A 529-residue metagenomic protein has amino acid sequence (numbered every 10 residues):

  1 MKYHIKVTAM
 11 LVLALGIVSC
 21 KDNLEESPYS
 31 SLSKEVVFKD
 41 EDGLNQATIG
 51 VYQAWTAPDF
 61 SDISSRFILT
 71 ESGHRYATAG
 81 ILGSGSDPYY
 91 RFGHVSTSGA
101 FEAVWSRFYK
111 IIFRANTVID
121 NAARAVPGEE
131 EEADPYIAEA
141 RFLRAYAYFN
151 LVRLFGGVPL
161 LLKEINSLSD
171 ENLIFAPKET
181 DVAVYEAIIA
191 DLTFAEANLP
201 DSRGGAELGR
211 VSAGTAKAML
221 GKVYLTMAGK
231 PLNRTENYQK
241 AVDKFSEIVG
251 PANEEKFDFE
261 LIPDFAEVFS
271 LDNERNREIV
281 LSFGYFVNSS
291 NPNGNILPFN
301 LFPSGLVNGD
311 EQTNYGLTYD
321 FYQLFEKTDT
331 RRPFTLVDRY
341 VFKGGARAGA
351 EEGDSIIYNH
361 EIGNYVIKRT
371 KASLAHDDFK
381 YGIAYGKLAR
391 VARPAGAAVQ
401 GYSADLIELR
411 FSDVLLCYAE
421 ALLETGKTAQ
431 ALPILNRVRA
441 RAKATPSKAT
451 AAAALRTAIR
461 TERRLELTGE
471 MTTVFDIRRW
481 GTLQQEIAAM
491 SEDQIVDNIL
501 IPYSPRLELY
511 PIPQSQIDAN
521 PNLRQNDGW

Functional and structural regions predicted by a protein language model:
Y3, G16-D40, I188, G221 (+4 more regions): Bacterial Sec-dependent N-terminal signal peptides
S19-K21, Y76-T78, H94, F108-I111 (+7 more regions): Long, intrinsically disordered, low-complexity segments
K21-G83, V158, L162, Y185 (+3 more regions): An aromatic- and glycine-enriched ligand-binding surface/loop that stacks and positions planar moieties
N45-T56, L82-F155, F175, E179-E186 (+3 more regions): Conserved, well-structured interaction surfaces
F342-N436: C-terminal substrate/ligand-recognition segments
